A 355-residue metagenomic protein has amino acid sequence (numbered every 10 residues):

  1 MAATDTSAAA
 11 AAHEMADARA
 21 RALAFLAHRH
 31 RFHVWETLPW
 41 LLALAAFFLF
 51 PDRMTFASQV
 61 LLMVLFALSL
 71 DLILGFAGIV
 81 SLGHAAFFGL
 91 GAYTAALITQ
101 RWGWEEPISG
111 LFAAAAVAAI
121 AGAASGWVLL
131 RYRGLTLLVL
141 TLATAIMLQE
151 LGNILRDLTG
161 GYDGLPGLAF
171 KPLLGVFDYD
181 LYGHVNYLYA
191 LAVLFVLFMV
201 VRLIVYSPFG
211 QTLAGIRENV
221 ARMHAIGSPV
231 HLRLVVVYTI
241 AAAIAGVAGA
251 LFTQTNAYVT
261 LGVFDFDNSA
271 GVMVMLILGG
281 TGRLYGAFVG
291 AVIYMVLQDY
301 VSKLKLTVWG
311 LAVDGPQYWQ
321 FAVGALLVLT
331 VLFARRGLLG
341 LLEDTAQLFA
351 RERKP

Functional and structural regions predicted by a protein language model:
A2-P355: Transmembrane alpha-helices and adjacent helix-loop boundaries
